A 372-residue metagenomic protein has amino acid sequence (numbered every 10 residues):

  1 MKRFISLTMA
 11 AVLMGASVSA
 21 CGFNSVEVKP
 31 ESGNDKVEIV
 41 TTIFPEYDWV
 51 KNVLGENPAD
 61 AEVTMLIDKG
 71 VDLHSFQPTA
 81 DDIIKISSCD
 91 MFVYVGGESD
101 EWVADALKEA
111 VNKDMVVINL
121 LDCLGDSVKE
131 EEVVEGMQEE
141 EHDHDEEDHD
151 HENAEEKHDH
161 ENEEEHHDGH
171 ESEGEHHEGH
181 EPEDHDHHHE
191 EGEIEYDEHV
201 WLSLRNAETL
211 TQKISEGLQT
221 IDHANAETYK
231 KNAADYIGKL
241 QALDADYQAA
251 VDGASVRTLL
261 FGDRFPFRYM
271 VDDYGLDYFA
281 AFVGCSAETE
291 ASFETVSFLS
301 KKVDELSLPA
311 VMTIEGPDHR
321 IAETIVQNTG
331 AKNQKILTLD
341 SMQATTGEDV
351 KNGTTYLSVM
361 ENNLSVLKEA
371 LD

Functional and structural regions predicted by a protein language model:
S6-M9, C21-D372: Extracytoplasmic metal-acquisition and chelation regions
A11-G15: Alpha-helical transmembrane segments
A16-A20: C-terminal motif of bacterial Sec signal peptides marking the signal peptidase cleavage site
